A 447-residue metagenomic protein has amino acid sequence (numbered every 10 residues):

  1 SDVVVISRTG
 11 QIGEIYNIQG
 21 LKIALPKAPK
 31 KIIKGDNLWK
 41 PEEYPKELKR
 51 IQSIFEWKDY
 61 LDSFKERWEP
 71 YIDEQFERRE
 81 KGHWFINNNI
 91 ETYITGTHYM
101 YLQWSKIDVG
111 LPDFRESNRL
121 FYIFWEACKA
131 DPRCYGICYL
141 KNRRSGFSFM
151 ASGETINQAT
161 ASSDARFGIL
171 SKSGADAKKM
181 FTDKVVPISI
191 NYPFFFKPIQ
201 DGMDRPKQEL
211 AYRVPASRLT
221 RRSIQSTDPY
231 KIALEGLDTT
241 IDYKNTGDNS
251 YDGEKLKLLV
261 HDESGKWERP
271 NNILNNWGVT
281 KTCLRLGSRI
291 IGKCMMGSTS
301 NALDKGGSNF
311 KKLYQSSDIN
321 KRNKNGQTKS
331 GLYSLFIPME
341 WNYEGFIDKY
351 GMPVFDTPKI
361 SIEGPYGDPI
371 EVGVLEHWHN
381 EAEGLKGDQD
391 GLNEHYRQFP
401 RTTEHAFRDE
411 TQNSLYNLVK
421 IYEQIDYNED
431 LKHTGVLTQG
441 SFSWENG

Functional and structural regions predicted by a protein language model:
S1-G447: Phosphate/NTP-binding elements of NTP-utilizing enzymes
